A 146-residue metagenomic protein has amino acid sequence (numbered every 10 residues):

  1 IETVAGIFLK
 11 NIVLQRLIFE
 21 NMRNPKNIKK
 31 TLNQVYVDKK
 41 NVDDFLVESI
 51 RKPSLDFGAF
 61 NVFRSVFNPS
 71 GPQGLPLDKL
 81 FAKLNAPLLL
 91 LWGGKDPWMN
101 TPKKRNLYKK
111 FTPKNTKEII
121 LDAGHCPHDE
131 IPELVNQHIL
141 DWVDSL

Functional and structural regions predicted by a protein language model:
I1-L17: Flexible "cap/lid" loop of the alpha/beta hydrolase fold
F8, N21, P53, K83 (+2 more regions): Conserved catalytic core of Hanks-type protein kinase domains
L17-K83: Conserved alpha/beta-hydrolase catalytic His-Asp/Glu region
T31, I50, F63, L90-G93 (+4 more regions): Generic structural signal for small/hydrophobic residues in well-ordered secondary structure, especially within
N41, W98, C126: A short, conserved beta-strand element in the Rossmann-like catalytic core that flanks the donor/metal-binding loop
G74-L75, T101-P102, P132-E133: Conserved strand-to-helix beginnings and helix N-cap segments that scaffold or border functional pockets
K83-A123: Conserved loop-alpha-helix segment in the C-terminal half of the alpha/beta-hydrolase fold that carries the catalytic
P113-L146: Catalytic active-site module of serine/aspartate enzymes centered on a nucleophile-bearing elbow/loop
